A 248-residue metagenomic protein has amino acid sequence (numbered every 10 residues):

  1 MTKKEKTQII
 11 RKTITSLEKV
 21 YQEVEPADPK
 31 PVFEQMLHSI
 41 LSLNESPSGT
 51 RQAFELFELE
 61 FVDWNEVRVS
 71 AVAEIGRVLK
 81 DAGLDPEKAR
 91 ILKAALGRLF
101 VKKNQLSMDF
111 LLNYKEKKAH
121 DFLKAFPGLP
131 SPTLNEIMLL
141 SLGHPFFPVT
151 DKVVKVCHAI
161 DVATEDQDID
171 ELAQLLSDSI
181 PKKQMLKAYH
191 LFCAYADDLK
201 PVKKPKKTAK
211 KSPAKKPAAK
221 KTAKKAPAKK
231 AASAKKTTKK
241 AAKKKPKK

Functional and structural regions predicted by a protein language model:
K3-I10, I14-S212: Catalytic cores of DNA base-excision repair glycosylases
T208-A209, P213-K247: Low-complexity, polybasic segments enriched for Lys interleaved with small residues
